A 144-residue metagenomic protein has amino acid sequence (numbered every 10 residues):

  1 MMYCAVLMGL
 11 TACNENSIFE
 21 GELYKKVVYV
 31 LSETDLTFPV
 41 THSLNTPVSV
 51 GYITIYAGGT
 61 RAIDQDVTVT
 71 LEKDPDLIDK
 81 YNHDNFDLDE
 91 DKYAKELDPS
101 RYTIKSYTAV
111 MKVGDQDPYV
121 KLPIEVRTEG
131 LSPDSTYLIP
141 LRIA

Functional and structural regions predicted by a protein language model:
M1-M2: Bacterial N-terminal signal peptides that target proteins for export
G9-A12: C-terminal motif of bacterial Sec signal peptides marking the signal peptidase cleavage site
N14-S106, D117-Y119, G130-A144: Acidic/polar, low-complexity intrinsically disordered N-terminal segments immediately downstream of a Sec signal
S106-K112: Conserved interaction-surface patches within small, structured recognition/assembly domains
K112-P123: Short Pro-Gly-centered flexible turn/kink motifs
